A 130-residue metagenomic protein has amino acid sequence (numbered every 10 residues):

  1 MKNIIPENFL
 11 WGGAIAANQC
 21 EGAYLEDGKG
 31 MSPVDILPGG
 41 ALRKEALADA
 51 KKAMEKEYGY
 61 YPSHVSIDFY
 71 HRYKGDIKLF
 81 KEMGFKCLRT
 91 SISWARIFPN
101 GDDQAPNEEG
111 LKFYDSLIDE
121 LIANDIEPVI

Functional and structural regions predicted by a protein language model:
M1-I130: Non-catalytic accessory regions flanking glycosidase/transglycosidase catalytic cores in CAZymes
